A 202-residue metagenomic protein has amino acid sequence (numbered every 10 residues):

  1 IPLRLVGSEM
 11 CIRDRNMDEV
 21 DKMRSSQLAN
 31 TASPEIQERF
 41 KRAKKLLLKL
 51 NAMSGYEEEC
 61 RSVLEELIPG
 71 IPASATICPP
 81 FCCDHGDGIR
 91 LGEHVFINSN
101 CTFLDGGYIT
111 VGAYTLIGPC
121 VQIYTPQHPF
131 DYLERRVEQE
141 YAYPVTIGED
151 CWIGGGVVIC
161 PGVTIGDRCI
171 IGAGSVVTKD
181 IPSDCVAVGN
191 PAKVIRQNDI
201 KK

Functional and structural regions predicted by a protein language model:
I1-D14: Single conserved hydrophobic/aromatic residue that forms the stacking wall/gate of nucleotide- or nucleobase-binding
P2, V20-D21, L67, A113 (+3 more regions): Short secondary-structure boundary/capping segments
I12, P161, K179: Conserved coupling/switch loop of ABC ATPases
R13-S74, A192-I195, K202: Terminal amphipathic alpha-helical/low-complexity segments used for targeting or macromolecular assembly
I68-I71, A75, P79-G88: A glycine-rich, hydrophobic loop/mini-helix early in the fold
T76, W152, I170, V186-V188: Short-chain dehydrogenase/reductase
F81-I165, N190-K202: Flexible, glycine/small-residue-enriched loop-and-beta-strand segment within the central core of proteins
